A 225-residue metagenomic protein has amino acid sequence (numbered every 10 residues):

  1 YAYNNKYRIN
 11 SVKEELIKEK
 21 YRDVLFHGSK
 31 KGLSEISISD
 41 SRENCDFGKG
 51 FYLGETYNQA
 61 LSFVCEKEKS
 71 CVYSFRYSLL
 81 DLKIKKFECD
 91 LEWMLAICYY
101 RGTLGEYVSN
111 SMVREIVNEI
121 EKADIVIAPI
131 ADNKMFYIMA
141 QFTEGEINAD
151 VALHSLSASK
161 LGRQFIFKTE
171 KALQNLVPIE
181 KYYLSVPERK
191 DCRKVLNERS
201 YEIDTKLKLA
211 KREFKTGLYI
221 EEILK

Functional and structural regions predicted by a protein language model:
Y1-Y21, E66-C71, L79-K225: Conserved NAD+-utilizing ADP-ribose enzyme module
Y1-Y3, R8, G32-L33, S37-S39 (+1 more regions): Positively charged, hydrophobic/aromatic-enriched amphipathic segments
K20-N44: Short aromatic-glycine-(Arg/Gly/Cys) micro-motifs in beta-strand/loop hairpins
R22-V24, K49, C71-Y73: Structural beta-strand/beta-sheet cores of well-ordered domains, especially the beta-sheet scaffolds that support
H27-S29, L53-E55, F75: Short His-Asn-centered micro-motif
G32, Y57-Q59, L79-K83: Short, charged/polar surface micro-motifs in flexible loops or helix N-caps
R42-K67: Extended catalytic/binding region for NAD+/ADP-ribose chemistry, centered on the ART fold
